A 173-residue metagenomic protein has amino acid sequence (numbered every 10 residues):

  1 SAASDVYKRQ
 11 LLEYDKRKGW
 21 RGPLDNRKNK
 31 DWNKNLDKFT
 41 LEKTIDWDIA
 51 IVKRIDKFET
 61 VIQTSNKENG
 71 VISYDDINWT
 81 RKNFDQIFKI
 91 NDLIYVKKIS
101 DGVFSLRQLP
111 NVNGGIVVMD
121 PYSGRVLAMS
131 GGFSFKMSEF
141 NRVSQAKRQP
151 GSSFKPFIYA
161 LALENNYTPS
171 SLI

Functional and structural regions predicted by a protein language model:
A2, V6-Y7: Short, small-residue-biased leader/transition segments that mark boundaries at the very start of proteins
L12-F154, L161-I173: Short pre-catalytic segments that frame enzyme active sites
